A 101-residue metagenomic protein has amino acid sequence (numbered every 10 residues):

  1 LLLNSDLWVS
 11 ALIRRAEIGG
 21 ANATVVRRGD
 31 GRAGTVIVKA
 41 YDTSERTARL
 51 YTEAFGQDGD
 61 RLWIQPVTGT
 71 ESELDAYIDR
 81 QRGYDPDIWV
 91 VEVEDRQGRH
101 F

Functional and structural regions predicted by a protein language model:
L1-F101: Polybasic/polar functional segments that serve as interface/processing modules
